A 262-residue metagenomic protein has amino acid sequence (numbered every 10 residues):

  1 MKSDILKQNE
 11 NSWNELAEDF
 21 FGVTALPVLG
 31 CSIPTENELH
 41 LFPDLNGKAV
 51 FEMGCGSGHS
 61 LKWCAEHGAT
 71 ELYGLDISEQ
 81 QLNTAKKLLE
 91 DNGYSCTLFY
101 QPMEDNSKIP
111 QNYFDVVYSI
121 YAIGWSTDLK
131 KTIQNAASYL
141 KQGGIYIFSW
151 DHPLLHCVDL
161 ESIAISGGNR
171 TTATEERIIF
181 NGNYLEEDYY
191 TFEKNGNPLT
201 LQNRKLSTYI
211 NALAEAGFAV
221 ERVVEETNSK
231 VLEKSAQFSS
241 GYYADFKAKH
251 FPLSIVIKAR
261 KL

Functional and structural regions predicted by a protein language model:
M1-V23: N-terminal, positively charged/glycine-rich alpha-helical extensions of SAM-dependent methyltransferases
A25-K48: Conserved alpha-helix/loop element of class I SAM-dependent methyltransferases that forms part of the SAM/SAH-binding
F51-N106: Class I SAM-dependent methyltransferase SAM/SAH-binding core
S107-V116: A short acidic, Gly/Pro-enriched loop at the edge of an enzyme's catalytic core that lines a small-molecule cofactor
D115-K130: A short SAM/SAH-binding and catalytic strip from SAM-dependent methyltransferases
K130-I145: A short glycine-rich, Lys/Arg-flanked "PGG" loop and its adjoining helix->strand segment in the class I
I145-E187: Conserved class I S-adenosyl-L-methionine
T200-V223: Short alpha-helix
